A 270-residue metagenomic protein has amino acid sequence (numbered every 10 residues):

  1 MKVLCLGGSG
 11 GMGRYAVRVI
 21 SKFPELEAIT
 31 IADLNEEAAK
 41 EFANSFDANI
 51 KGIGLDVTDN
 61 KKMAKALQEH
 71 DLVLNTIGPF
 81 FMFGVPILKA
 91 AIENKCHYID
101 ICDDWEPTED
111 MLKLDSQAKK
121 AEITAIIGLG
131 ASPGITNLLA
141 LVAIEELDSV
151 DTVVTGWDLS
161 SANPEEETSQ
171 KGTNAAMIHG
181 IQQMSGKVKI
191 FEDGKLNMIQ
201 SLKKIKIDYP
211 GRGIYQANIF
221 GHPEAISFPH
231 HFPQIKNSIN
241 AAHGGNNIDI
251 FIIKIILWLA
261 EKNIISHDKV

Functional and structural regions predicted by a protein language model:
V3-V19: N-terminal Rossmann NAD(P)H-binding glycine-rich loop of SDR-like oxidoreductase domains
G10, N35-E37: Helix N-cap at the beta1-alpha1 junction of Rossmann-like dinucleotide-binding domains, i.e., the first residues
L55-E69, T76-P79: Conserved Rossmann-fold cofactor-binding substructure of NAD(P)-dependent oxidoreductases
D71-N75, Y98-I99: N-terminal Rossmann-like NAD(P) cofactor-binding module of classical short-chain dehydrogenase/reductase
P79, A90-T108: ADP-ribose/adenylate-binding Rossmann-like module
C102-I123: Rossmann-fold NAD(P)-binding glycine/threonine-rich loop
E146-V270: C-terminal catalytic/substrate-binding lobe primarily of soluble NAD(P)-dependent oxidoreductases
